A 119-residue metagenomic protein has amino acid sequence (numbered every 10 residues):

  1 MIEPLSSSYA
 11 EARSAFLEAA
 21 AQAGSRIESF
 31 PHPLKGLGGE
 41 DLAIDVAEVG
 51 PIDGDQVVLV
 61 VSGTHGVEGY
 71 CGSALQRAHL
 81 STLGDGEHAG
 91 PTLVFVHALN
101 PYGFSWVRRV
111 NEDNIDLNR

Functional and structural regions predicted by a protein language model:
M1-R119: Structured catalytic-domain cores with a bias toward divalent-metal coordination
